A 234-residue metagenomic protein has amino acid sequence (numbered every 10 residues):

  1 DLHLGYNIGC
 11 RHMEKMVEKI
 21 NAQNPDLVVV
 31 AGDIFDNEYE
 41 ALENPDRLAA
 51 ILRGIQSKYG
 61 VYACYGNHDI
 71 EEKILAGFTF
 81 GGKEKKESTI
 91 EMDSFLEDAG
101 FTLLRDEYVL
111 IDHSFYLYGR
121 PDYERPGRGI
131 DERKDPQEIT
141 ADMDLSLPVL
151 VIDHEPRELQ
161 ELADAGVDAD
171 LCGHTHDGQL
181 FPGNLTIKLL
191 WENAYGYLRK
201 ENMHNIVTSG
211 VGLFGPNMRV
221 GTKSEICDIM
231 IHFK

Functional and structural regions predicted by a protein language model:
L2-K234: Soluble catalytic domains of enzymes that build or remodel membrane lipids, polysaccharides, and related
